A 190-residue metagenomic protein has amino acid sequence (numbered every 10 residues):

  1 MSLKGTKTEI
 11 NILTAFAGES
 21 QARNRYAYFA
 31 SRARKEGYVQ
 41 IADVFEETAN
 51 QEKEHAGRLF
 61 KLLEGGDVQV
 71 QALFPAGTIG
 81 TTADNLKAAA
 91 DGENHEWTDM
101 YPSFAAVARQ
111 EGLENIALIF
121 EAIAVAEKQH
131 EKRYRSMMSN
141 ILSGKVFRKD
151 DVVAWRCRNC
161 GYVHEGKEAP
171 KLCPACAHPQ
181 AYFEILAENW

Functional and structural regions predicted by a protein language model:
M1-W190: Non-heme di-metal
